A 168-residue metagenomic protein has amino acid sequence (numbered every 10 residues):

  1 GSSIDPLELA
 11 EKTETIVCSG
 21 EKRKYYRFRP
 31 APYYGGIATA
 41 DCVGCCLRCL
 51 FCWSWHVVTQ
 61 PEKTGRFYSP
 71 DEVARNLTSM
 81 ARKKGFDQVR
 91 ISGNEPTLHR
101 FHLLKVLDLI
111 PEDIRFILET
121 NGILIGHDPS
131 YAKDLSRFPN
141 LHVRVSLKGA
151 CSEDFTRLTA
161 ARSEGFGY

Functional and structural regions predicted by a protein language model:
G1-C42, C46, L50, S54-P61: N-terminal [4Fe-4S]-dependent radical SAM core
K12-C18, T64-F67, I91-G93, F116-G122: Short linear motifs at secondary-structure transitions and domain/linker junctions
R23, D71-R75, F101: Short, contiguous clusters of charged residues that form electrostatic/catalytic patches at enzyme active sites, used
C42, K63-R66, P70, P96-H99: Short capping loops/turns at secondary-structure boundaries
S54-V57, R66, L104-V106, T159: "Short basic amphipathic alpha-helical interaction patches in structured regions
W55-V89: Conserved alpha-helical substructure of the radical SAM core
T78-Q88, G93-Y168: Conserved AdoMet/S-adenosylmethionine-binding subsite of the radical SAM
